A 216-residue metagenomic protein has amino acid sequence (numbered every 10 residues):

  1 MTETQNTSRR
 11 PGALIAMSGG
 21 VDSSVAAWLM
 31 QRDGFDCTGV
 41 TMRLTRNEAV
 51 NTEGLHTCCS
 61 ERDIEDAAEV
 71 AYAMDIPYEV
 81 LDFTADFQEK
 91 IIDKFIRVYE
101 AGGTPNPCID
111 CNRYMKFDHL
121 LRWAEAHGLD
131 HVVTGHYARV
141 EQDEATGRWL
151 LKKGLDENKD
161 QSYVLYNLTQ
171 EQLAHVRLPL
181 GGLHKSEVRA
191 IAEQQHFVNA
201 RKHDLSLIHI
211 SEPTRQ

Functional and structural regions predicted by a protein language model:
M1-N167, R177, K185-V188: ATP-dependent adenylation/nucleotidyltransferase module used to activate substrates
K159-D160, K202-L207: Conserved A3 ("GATE") glycine/threonine-rich loop of ANL adenylate-forming enzymes
E171-L173: A short, charged helix-loop
R189, V198-H203: Catalytic core of tubulin tyrosine ligase-like
A192: Rossmann-like dinucleotide/flavin-binding elements
Q195: Active-site and glycan-interaction determinants of carbohydrate-active enzymes
I208-T214: Conserved small/polar residues in nucleotide/adenosyl-binding loops
